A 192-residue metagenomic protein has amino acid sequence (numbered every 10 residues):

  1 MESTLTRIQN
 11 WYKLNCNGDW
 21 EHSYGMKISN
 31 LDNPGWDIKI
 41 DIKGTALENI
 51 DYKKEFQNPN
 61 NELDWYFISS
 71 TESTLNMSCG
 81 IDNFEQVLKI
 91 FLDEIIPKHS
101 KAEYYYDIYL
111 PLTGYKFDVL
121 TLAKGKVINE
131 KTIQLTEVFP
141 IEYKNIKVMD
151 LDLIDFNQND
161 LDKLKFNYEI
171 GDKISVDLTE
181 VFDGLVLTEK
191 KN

Functional and structural regions predicted by a protein language model:
M1-N17: Eukaryotic proteins' extreme N-terminal regulatory segments
C16-F56, D118-K126: Amphipathic, interaction-prone secondary-structure segments
W36-I38, S73-L75, K131-Q134: Hydrophobic residues embedded in beta-strands of well-ordered beta-sheets
D41-G44, C79-N83, T136-Y143, K191-N192: Secondary-structure transition/turn motif
I50, Q86-I90, E142-F156: A short, polar/proline- and glycine-enriched secondary-structure boundary/capping micro-motif
N61-S100, I154-V186: Helix-rich interaction surfaces within compact, conserved domain-sized segments that mediate assembly or partner
A102-G114: A short beta-strand micro-motif
L112-G114, K126-I146: Basic/aromatic-rich interaction segments and small domains that mediate binding to polyanionic partners
